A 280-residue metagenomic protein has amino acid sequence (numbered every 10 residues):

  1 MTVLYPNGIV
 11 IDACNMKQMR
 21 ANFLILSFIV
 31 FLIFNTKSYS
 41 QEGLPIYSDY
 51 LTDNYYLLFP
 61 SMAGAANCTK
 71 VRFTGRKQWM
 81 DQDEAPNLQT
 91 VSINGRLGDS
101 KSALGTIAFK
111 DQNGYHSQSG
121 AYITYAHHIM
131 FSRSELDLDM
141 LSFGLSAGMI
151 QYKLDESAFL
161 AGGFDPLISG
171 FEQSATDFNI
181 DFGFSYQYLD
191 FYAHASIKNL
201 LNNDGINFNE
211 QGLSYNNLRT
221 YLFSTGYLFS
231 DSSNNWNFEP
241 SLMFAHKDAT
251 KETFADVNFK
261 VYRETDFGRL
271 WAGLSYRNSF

Functional and structural regions predicted by a protein language model:
M1-P45, F259: Bacterial Sec-dependent N-terminal signal peptides
Q41-F280: Subset of outer-membrane beta-barrel
